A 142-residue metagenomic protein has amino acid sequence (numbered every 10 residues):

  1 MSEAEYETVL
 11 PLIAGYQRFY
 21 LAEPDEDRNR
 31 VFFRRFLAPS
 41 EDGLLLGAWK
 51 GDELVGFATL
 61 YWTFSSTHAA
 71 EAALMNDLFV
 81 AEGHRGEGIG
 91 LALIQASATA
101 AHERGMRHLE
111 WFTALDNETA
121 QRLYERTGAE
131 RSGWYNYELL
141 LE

Functional and structural regions predicted by a protein language model:
M1-P11: A short beta-loop-alpha structural element at the N-terminal edge of CoA-dependent acyl/N-acetyltransferase catalytic
L10-P24, S66: Helix-loop element at the rim of GNAT/NAT acetyltransferase active sites that forms part of the acceptor-substrate
P24-L45: Active-site rim helix/loop that mediates acceptor-substrate recognition in acyltransferases
G47, E53-W62, L74: Conserved beta-strand in the GNAT
A48, G86-L91: Glycine-rich acyl-CoA binding loop
L78-R85: A short, internal acetyl-CoA/4′-phosphopantetheine-binding micro-motif in the GNAT/acyltransferase core
L91, Q95, E103, L115-G133 (+1 more regions): Conserved active-site alpha-helix within GNAT-family acetyltransferase domains
A101-T113: Conserved GNAT acetyl-CoA-binding A-motif
